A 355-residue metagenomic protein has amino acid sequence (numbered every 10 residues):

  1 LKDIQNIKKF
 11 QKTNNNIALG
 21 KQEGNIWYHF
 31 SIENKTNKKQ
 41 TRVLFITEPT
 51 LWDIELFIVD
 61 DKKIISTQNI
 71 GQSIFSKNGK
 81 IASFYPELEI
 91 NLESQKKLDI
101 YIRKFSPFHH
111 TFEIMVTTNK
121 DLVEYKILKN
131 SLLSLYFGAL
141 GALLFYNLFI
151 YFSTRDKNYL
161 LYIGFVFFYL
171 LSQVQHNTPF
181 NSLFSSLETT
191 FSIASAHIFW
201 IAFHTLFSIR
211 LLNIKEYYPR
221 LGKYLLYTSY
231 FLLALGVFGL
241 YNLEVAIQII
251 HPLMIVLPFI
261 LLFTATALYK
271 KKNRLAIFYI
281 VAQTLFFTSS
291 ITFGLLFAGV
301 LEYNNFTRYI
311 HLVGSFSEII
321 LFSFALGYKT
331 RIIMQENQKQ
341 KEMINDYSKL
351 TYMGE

Functional and structural regions predicted by a protein language model:
L1-K129: Soluble non-transmembrane domains of integral membrane proteins
L51-F57, Y101, L160-Y162, F167-V174: Carboxylate/His-rich catalytic cores and anion/metal-binding grooves
S66-S76, S131, V245-P258: Cytoplasmic juxtamembrane interface segments
M115-F149: Cytosolic-side membrane-insertion boundary helix
L143-L171, I214: Juxtamembrane interface at the cytosolic side of transmembrane helices
L171-I344: Interfacial "cap-and-anchor" motif at the non-cytosolic start of specific transmembrane alpha-helices
E342-E355: Conserved HAMP-HisKA connector
